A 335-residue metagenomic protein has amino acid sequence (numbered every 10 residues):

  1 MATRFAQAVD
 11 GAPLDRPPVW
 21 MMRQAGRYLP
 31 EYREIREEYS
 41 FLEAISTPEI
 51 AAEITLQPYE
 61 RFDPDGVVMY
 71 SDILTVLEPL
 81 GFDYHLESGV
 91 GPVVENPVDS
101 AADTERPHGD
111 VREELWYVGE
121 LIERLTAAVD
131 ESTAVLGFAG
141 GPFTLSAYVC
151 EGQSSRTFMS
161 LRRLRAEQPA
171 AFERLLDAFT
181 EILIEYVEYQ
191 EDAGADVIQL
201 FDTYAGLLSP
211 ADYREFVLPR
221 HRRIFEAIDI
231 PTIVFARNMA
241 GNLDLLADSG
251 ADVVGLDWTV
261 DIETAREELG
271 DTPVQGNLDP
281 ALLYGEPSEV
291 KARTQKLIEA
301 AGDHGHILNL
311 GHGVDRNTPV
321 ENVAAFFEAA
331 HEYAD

Functional and structural regions predicted by a protein language model:
M1-S88, R124, A128, L218 (+3 more regions): N-terminal basic, low-complexity leaders that serve as flexible interaction/assembly modules and, when applicable, as
S40-F41, V98-S100, D261, D279: Short, solvent-exposed coil/turn linker segments
L42-S46, E105-L115, E173, P280-Y284: The substrate-binding groove and active-site-proximal loops of carbohydrate-active enzymes, especially glycoside
I73-V76, G91-P92, S100, P142-T144: A short acidic, glycine/proline-enriched capping/turn motif at secondary-structure boundaries, especially helix N-cap
F82-H85, G91-P92, R266-T272: Glycine/serine-rich loop-strand microenvironments at binding/catalytic pocket rims
H85-V98, S155-R162: A charged helix-plus-loop insertion that forms the helical arch/lid used to bind and gate nucleic-acid substrates
G89-A128: A gly/proline- and charged-residue-enriched helix-loop-helix capping module
Y117, L121-D335: Active-site loop segments of alpha/beta catalytic cores
